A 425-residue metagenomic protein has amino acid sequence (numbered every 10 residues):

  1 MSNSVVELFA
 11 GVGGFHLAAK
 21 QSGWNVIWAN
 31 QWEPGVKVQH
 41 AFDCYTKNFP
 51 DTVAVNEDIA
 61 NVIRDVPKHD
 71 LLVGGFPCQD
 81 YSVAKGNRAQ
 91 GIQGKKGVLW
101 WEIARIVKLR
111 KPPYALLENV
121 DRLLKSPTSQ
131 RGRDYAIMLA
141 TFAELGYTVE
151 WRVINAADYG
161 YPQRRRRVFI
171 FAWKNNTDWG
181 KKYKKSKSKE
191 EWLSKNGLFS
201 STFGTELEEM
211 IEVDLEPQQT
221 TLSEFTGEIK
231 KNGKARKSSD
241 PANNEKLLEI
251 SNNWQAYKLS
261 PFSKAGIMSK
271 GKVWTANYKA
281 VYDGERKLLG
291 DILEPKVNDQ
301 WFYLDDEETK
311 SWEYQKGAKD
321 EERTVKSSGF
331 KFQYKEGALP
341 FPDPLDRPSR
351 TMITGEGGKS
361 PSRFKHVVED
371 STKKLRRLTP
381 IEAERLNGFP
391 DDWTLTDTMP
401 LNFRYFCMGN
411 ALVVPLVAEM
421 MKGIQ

Functional and structural regions predicted by a protein language model:
M1-K111, V120-Y135, A143: Core alpha/beta nucleotide-donor-binding catalytic domains of modification enzymes
H16-L17, Q79-V83, A89, L123-S126 (+4 more regions): Short catalytic/ligand-binding loop motif for oxyanion handling, primarily in non-cytosolic enzymes, centered on
N56-E57, G146-D158: Conserved S-adenosyl-L-methionine
L116-D121, R152, T398: Short beta-strands and strand-loop turn motifs
M138, E150, R164-V168, P348: Residues that flank catalytic or metal-binding motifs in active/ligand-binding sites
Y161-K258: Flexible, glycine-/basic-rich loop-and-beta segments that form/coincide with the SAM-dependent methyltransferase
N244-Q425: C-terminal target-recognition/interaction regions appended to catalytic cores
